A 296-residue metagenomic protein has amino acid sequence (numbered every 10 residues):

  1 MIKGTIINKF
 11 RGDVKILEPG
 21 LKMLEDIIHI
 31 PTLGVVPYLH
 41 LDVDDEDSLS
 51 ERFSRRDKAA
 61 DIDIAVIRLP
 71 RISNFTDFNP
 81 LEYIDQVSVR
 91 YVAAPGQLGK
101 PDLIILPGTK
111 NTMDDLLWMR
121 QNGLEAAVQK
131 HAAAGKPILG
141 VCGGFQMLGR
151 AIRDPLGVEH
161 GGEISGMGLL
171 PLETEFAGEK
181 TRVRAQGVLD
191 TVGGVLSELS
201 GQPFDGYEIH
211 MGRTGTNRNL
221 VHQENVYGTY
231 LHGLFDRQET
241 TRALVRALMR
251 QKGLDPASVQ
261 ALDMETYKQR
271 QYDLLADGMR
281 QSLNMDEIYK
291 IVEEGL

Functional and structural regions predicted by a protein language model:
M1-R90, P95-D102, L169, E173-L296: C-terminal lobe/tail of nucleotide-utilizing enzymes
L103, G135-L139, G161, Q223 (+1 more regions): Short, flexible coil/turn micro-motifs enriched in small/turn-prone residues
T109-V195, G201-D205: Cysteine-nucleophile active-site neighborhood
